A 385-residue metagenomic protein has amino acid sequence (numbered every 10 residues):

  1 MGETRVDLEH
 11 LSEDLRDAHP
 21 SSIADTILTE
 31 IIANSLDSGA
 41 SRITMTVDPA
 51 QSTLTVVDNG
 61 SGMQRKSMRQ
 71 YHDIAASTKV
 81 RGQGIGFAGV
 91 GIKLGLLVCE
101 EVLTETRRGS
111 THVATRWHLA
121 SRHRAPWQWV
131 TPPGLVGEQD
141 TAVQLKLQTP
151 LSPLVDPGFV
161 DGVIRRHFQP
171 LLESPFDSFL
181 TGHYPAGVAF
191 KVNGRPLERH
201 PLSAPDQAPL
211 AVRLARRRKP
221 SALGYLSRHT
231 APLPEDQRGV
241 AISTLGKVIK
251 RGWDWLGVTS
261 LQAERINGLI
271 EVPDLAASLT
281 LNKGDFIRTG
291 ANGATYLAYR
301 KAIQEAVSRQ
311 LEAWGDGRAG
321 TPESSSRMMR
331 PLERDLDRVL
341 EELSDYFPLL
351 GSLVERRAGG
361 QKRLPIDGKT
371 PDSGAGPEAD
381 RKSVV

Functional and structural regions predicted by a protein language model:
M1-A40, Q51, K66-H72, E341-S344 (+3 more regions): Bergerat-fold GHKL ATPase/HATPase_c domain
M1-G2, R213-V385: Charged regulatory segments coupled to nucleotide-binding catalytic modules in large multidomain enzymes
D17-D25, G60, V80-A88, T259 (+1 more regions): Alpha-helix N-cap/helix-initiation motif
L28, I32-Q83, S121-R124, Q128: Conserved beta-strand-loop-beta-strand hairpin that lines the nucleotide-binding pocket of ATP/GTP-utilizing enzymes
S38, I74-T78, E101, E105 (+2 more regions): Conserved, well-folded catalytic cores of nucleic-acid-processing and energy-transducing macromolecular machines
G60, L147-P153, A276, N292: A generic structural motif
K79-V192: GHKL-type ATPase core
V98-C99, Q144-L180, Y184-F190, P196 (+4 more regions): N-terminal phosphate-binding caps/lids of nucleotide- and nucleic-acid-binding domains
